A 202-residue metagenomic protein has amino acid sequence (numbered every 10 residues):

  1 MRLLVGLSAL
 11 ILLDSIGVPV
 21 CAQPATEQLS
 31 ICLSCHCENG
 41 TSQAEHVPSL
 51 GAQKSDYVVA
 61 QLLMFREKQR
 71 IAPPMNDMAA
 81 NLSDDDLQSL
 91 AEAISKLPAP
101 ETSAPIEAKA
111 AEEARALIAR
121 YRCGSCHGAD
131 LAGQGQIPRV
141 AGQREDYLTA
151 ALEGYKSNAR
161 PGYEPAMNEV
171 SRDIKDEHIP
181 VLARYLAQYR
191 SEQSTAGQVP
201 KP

Functional and structural regions predicted by a protein language model:
M1-L7: Bacterial N-terminal signal peptides that target proteins for export
L12-V20: C-terminal segment of classical bacterial N-terminal signal peptides
C21-N39, T102, I106-A129, R144 (+1 more regions): Sequence/structural segment immediately N-terminal to covalent heme-attachment motifs in c-type and related
E27-S30, E45, R70, D85: Extracytoplasmic
I31, Y57, P74-D77, S89 (+6 more regions): Extracytoplasmic/secreted proteins, especially bacterial periplasmic and envelope-associated proteins
G40-R70, N76-N81, R115, A119 (+3 more regions): Gly/Gly-Pro-rich "capping" loops immediately C-terminal to redox-active cysteine motifs in periplasmic/lumenal
T41-S42, Q69-I71, K96-K109, G124 (+3 more regions): Inter-heme linker and motif-flanking segments adjacent to c-type heme-binding CXXCH motifs in c-type cytochromes
A80-T102, D146, R172-P202: C-terminal capping alpha-helices of c-type cytochrome domains
